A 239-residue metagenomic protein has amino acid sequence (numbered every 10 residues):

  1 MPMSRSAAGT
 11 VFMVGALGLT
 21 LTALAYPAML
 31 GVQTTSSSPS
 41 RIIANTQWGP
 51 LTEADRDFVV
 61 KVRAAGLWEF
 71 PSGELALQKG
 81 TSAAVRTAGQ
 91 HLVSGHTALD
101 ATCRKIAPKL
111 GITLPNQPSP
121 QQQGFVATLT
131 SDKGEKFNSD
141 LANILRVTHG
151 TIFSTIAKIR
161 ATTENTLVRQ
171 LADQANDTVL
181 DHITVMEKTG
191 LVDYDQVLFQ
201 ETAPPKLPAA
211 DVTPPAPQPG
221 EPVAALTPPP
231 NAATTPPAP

Functional and structural regions predicted by a protein language model:
M1-P239: His/Met- and acidic-residue-enriched segments that coordinate or traffic transition-metal cofactors and support
